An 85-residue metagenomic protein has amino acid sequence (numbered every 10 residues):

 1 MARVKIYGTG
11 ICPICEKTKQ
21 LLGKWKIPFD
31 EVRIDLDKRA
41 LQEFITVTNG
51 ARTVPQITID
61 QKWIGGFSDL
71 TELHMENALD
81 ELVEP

Functional and structural regions predicted by a protein language model:
M1-I27: Local sequence-structure signature of Cys/Sec-based thiol-disulfide redox active-site neighborhoods
V4, R39-L41, P85: Terminal leader/tail segments of proteins
P13, R39, R52: Short alpha-helical
I27-L41: Thiol-based oxidoreductase modules, predominantly thioredoxin-like and allied folds used for disulfide exchange
F44-T48: Short amphipathic alpha-helix with an adjacent loop that forms part of the alpha/beta core around
N49-T58, S68: Structural micro-motif
I59-P85: Non-catalytic, surface beta->alpha helical segment in thiol-disulfide oxidoreductase systems
